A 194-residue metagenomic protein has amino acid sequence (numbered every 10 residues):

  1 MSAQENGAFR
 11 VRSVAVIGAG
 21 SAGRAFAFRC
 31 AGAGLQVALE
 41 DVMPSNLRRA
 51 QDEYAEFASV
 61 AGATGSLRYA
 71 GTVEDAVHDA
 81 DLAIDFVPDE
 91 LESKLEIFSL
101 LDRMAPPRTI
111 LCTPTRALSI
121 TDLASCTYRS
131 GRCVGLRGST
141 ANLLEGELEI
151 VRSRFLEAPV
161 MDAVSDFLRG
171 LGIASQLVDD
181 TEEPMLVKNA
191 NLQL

Functional and structural regions predicted by a protein language model:
S2-V60: NAD(P)+-binding Rossmann beta1-loop-alpha1 motif at the extreme N-terminus of oxidoreductases
V14, F28, G32, T64-D85 (+2 more regions): Amphipathic alpha-helical segments at domain termini/boundaries
G23-A25, E92-L95, L118-I120: Short glycine/serine/threonine-rich phosphate/pyrophosphate-binding segments that cradle anionic phosphate groups
A33, E53-A61, M104, R154 (+2 more regions): Change "in soluble alpha/beta enzymes" to "in soluble alpha/beta proteins
A38, D52, F167, A174-L177 (+1 more regions): Structural/interface elements that position substrates and couple domains in central-metabolism enzymes
V42-S45, S59-L111: Rossmann-like NAD(P)-binding element
A50, Y54, L101, L123-A124: Hydrophobic packing residues within well-ordered alpha-helices of enzyme cores
I110-D180, P184: Rossmann-fold dinucleotide-binding core
